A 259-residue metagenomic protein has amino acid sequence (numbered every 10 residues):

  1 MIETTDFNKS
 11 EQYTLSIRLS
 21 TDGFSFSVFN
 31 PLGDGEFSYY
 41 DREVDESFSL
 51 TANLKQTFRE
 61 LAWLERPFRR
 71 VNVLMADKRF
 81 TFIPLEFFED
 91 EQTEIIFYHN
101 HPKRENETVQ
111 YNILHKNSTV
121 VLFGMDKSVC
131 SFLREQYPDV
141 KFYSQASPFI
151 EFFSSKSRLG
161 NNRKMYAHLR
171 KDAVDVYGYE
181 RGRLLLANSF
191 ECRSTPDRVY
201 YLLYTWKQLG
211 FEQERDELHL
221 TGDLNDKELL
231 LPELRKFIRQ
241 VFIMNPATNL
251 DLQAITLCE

Functional and structural regions predicted by a protein language model:
M1-E259: Hydrophobic/aromatic-enriched cytosolic interaction surfaces used to assemble or bind macromolecules
